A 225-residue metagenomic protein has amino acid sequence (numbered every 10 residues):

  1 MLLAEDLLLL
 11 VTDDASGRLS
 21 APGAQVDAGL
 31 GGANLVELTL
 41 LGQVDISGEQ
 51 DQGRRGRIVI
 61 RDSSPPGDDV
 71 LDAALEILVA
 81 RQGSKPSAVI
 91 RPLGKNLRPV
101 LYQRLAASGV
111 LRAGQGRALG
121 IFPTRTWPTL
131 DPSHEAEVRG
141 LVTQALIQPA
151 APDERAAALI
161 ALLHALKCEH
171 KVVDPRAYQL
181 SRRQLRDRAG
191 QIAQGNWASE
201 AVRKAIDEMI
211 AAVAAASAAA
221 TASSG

Functional and structural regions predicted by a protein language model:
M1-L97, I206-G225: Short, amphipathic alpha-helical interface elements at domain boundaries that mediate macromolecular binding
L35-L38, L101, L105, A158-K167: Short, structured motif recognition centered on aromatic/hydrophobic residues
V44, V110-L111: Short hydrophobic beta-strand motif reused across regulatory alpha/beta modules
D51, L111, A118-L119: Residue-level "edge-of-site" marker
V59-V100, G120-L159, E169: Short, amphipathic alpha-helical interaction segments positioned at domain boundaries
R104, Q115-A118: Membrane-proximal, non-transmembrane interface segments of integral membrane proteins
T126-G225: Glycine-rich, aromatic-bearing surface loops/beta-hairpins
